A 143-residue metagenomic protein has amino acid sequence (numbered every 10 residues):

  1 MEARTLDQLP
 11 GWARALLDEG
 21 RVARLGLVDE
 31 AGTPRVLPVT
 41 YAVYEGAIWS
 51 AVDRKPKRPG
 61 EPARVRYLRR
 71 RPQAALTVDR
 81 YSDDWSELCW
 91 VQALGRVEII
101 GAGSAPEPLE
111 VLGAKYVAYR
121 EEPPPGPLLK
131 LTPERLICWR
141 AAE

Functional and structural regions predicted by a protein language model:
M1-G11, Y81-E143: Charged, gly/pro-rich active-site loop segments
M1-L27: Short, conserved active-site entrance elements at the starts or edges of catalytic domains
P10, E61-P62: Structural motif corresponding to alpha-helix initiation and N-cap regions
D18-G20, T33-P34, W90, E122-P124: Short solvent-exposed loop/turn micro-motifs enriched in small/polar/acidic residues
R21-K57, L76-D79: Short beta-strand segments
K57-P59, L112: Short gly/ser/thr-rich secondary-structure transition/capping motifs
R71-Q73: Short coil-to-beta transition motif at edge beta-strands of beta-rich domains
